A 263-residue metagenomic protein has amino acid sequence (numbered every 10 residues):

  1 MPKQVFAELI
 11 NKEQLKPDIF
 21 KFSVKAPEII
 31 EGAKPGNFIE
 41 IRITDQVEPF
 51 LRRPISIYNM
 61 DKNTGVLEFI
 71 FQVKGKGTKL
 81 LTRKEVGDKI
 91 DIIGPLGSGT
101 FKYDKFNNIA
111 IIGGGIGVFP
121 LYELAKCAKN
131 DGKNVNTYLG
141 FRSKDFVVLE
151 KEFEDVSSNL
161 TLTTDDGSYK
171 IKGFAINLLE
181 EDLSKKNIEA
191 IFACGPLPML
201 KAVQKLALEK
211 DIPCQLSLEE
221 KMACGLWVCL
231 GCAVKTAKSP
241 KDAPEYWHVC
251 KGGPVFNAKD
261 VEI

Functional and structural regions predicted by a protein language model:
P2-V86: Ferredoxin-reductase
N11, N59, L162-T164, L216 (+1 more regions): Structural signal for conserved beta-strand scaffold positions within catalytic alpha/beta enzyme cores
T44-Q46, P95, A237: Short, surface-exposed secondary-structure boundary micro-motifs
K76-K221: FNR/FR-type flavoprotein reductase catalytic core
L197, E220-P254: Local cysteine-cluster metal-coordination motifs and their immediate loop/turn environment, predominantly Fe-S cluster
L206, L226-W227, P254-I263: Nucleotide-activated chemistry modules centered on ATP-dependent adenylation/adenylyltransferase
